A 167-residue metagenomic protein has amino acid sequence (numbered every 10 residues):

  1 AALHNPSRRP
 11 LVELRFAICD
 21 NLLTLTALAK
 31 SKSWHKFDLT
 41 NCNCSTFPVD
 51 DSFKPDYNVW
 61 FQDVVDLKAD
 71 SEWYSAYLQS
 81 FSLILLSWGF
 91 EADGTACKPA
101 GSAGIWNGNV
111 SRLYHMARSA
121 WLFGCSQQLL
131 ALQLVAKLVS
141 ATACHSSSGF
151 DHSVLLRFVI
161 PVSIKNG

Functional and structural regions predicted by a protein language model:
A1-T95: N-terminal leader regions that mediate targeting or early regulatory function
G94-G167: Alpha-helical bundle/repeat cores within regulatory domains of eukaryotic proteins
